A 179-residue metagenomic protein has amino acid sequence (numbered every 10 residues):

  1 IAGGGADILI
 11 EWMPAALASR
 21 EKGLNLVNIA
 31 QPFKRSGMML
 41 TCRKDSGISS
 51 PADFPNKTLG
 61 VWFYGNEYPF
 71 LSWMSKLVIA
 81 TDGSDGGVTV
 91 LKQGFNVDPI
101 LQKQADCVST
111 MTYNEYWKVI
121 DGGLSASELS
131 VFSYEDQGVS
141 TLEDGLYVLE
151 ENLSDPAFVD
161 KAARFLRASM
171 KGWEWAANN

Functional and structural regions predicted by a protein language model:
I1-Q102, D106-Y113, F132-Y134, S140: Short, glycine-/small- and polar/acidic-enriched structural segments that line small-molecule recognition paths
P14, F95-N179: Pocket-lining segment of extracytoplasmic ligand-binding domains
